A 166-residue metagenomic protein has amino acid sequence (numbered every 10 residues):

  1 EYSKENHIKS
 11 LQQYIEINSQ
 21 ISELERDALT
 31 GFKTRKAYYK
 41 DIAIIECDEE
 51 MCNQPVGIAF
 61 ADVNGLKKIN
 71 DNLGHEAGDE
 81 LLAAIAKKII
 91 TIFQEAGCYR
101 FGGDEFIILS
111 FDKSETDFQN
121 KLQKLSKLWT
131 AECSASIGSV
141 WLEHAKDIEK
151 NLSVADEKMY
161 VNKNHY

Functional and structural regions predicted by a protein language model:
E1-A28, R35-E46, G97: Signal-transducing coiled-coil linker helices
E25, T34-G57, N64-T91, Y99-G103 (+3 more regions): Conserved long alpha-helical elements within nucleotide-processing catalytic cores of c-di-GMP signaling and class III
D71, L109-K113, L142-E143: Residue-level recognition of strand-loop junctions within catalytic nucleotide-signaling folds
H75, Q119-K127, V140-Y166: Catalytic-core segments of nucleotide cyclases and related cyclic-nucleotide turnover enzymes
L81, I107-L125: Short helix/loop segment flanking the catalytic signature motif in cyclic-nucleotide metabolism enzymes
A131-S136: PAS and PAS-like sensory/regulatory domains
